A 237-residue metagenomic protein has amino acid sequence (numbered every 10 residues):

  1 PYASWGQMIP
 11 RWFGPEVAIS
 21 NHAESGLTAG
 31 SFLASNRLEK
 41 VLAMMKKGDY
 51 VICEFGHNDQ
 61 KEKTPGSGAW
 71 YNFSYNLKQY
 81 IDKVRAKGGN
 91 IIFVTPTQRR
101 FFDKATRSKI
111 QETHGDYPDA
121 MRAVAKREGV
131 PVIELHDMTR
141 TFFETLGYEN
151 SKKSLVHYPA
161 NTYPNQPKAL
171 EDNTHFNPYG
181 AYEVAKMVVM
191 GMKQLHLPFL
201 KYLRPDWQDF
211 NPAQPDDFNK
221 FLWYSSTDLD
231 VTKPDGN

Functional and structural regions predicted by a protein language model:
P1, A23-F32, K61-A69: Acidic/histidine-rich helix-loop elements that form or flank divalent-metal/phosphate-binding sites at the catalytic
P1-A23, E39-K47: Serine-esterase "nucleophile elbow" of acetyl-processing enzymes
S4, L27-T28, E134, S225: Short, solvent-exposed coil/turn linker segments
E24-A29, F101, R140, W207-N211: Acidic helix-start/capping segments at beta-turn-to-alpha-helix junctions
A29-L33, F143-L146, P212-A213: Short, solvent-exposed polar/charged micro-motifs at secondary-structure junctions
N36-P178, Y182-R204, Y224, P234-N237: Alpha-helical cap/lid subdomain in secreted, periplasmic, or secretory-pathway luminal O-acyl-processing enzymes
I110, S151, F210-Q214, F218: Alpha-helix boundary/capping detector
P215-G236: C-terminal accessory extensions appended to soluble enzyme cores
